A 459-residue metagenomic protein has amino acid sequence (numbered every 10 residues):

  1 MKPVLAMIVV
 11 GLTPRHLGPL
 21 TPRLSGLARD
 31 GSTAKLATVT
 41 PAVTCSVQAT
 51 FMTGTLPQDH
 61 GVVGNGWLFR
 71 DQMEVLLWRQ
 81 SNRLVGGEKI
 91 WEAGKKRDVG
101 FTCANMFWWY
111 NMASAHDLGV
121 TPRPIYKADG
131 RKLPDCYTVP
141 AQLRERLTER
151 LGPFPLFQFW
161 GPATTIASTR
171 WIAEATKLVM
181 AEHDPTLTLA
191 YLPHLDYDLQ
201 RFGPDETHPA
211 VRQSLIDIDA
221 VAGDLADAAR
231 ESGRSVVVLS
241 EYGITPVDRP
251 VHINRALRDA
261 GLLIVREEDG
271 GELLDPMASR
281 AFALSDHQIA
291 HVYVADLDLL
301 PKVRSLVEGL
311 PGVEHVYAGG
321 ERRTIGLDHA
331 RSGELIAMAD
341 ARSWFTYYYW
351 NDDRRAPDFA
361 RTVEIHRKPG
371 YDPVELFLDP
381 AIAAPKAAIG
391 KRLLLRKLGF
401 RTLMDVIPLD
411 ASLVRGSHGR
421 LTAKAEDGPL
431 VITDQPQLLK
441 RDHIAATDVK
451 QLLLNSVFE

Functional and structural regions predicted by a protein language model:
M1-R15, L27, F51, G94 (+7 more regions): Beta-strand elements within well-structured catalytic alpha/beta cores of enzymes that handle phosphate/sulfate esters
L5-V9, R29-K35, V43-A49, G66-R79 (+2 more regions): Glycine-/proline-rich flexible loop or hinge segments
G11-P14, P41-A42, P57, W108-A113 (+5 more regions): Short, solvent-exposed loop/turn segments at secondary-structure junctions
R15-D59, T102-A104: Short, structured active-site-proximal loop/turn typified by the sulfatase FGly-forming signature C/S-X-P-X-R
P19, A42-V43, W67-R83, G87-E88 (+4 more regions): Secreted, luminal/periplasmic, and some membrane-associated catalytic domains that remodel anionic oxygen-ester
T55-D205, S279-L284, Q288-A295, L299-K302 (+7 more regions): His/Asp/Glu-rich, glycine-adjacent segments that coordinate divalent cations and/or stabilize oxyanion chemistry on
V120-E149, P209-A220, R255-L274: Acidic, His- and aromatic-enriched active-site or binding-groove loops in soluble protein domains that engage sugars
V414-T433: Short glycine/proline-rich, acidic loop/turn segments that cap or connect secondary-structure elements
